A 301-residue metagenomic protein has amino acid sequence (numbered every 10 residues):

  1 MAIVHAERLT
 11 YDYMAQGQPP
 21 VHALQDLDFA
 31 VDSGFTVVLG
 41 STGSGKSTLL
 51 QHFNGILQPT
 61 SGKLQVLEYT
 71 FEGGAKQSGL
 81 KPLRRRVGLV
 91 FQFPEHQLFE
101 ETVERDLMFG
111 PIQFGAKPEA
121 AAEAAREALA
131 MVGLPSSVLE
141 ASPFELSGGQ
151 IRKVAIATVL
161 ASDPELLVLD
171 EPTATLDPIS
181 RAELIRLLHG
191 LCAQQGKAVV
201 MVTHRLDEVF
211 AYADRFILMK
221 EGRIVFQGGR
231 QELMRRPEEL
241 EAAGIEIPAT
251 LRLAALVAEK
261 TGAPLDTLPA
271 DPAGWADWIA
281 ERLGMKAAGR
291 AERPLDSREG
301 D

Functional and structural regions predicted by a protein language model:
N54: Helix-to-loop junction immediately C-terminal to a conserved catalytic motif
K63-P82: ABC ATPase NBD Q-loop/coupling interface
A120-S137: Conserved ABC ATPase "signature" region
S142-L146, Q150: Conserved ABC ATPase signature
V159-L160: ABC ATPase C-loop
L167-D170: Catalytic Walker B motif of ABC-type/P-loop ATPase nucleotide-binding domains
V209-A211: A short, surface-exposed alpha-helical micro-motif characterized by mixed small hydrophobic and charged/polar residues
